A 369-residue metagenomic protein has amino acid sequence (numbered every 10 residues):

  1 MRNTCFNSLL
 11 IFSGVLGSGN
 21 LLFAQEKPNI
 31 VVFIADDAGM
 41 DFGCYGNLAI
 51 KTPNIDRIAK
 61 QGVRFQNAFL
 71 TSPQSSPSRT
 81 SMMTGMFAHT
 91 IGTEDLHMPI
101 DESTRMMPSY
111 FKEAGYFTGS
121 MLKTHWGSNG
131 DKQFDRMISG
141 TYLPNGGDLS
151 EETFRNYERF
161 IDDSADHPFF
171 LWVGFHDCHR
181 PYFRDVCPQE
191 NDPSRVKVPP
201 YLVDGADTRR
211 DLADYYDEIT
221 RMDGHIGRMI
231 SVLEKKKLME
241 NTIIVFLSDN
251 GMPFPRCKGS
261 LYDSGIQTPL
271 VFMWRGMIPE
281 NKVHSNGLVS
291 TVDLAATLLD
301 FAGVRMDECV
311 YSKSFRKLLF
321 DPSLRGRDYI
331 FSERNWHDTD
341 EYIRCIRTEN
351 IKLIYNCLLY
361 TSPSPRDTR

Functional and structural regions predicted by a protein language model:
L22, E26-N29, M82, K132-D135 (+6 more regions): Active-site regions of oxyanion-processing enzymes, predominantly non-cytosolic
Q25-V63: Active-site-proximal N-terminal segment of extracellular/periplasmic enzymes that hydrolyze or transfer
L48-S78, G85-H89, K112-T118, G251-M252: Short, structured active-site-proximal loop/turn typified by the sulfatase FGly-forming signature C/S-X-P-X-R
I50, V232-S290, Y311, S332: Histidine-centered active-site microenvironments of extracellular/periplasmic hydrolases and transferases
T52-P53, M82, E240-N241, K282-T348: Polar, surface-exposed loop/tail segments that function as active-site lids or cofactor/substrate-recognition elements
S81-L171, D177-D185, N191, P322 (+2 more regions): Catalytic-site neighborhoods of secreted/periplasmic enzymes that process anionic sulfate/phosphate groups
V198-T242, M252, M277, F301: A long, amphipathic alpha-helix that forms part of the scaffold/cap immediately adjacent to metal-dependent active
Y360-R369: Single conserved hydrophobic/aromatic residue that forms the stacking wall/gate of nucleotide- or nucleobase-binding
